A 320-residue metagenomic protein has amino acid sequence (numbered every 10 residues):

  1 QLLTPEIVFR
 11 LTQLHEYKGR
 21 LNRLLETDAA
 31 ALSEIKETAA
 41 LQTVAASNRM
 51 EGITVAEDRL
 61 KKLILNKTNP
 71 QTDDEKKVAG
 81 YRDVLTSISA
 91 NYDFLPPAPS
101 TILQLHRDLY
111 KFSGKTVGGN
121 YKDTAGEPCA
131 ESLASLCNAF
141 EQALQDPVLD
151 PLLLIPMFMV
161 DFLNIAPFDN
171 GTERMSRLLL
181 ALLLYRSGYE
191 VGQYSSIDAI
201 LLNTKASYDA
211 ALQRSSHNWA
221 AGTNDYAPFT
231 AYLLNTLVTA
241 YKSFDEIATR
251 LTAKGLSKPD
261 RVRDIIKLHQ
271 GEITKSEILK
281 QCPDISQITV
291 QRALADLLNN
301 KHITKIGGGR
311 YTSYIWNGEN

Functional and structural regions predicted by a protein language model:
Q1-N320: FIC/Doc superfamily catalytic core
